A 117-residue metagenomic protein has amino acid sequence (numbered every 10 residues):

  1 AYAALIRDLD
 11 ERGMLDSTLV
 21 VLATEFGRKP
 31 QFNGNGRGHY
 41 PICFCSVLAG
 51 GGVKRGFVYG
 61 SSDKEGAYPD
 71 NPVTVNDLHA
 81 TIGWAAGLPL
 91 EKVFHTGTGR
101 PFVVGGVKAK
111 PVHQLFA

Functional and structural regions predicted by a protein language model:
A1-A117: Ligand-binding pockets and gating/stacking loops
